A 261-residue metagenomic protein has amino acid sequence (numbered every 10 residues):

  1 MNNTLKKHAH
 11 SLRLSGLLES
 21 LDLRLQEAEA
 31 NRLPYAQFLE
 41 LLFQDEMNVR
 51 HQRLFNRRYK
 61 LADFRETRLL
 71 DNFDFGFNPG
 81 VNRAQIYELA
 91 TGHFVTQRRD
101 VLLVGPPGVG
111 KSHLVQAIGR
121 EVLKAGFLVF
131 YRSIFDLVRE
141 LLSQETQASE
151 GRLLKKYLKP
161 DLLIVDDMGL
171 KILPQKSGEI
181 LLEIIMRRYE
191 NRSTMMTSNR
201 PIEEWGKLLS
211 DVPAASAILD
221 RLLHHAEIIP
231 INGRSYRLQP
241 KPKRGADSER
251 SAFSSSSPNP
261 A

Functional and structural regions predicted by a protein language model:
T4, L12, G16, L33-P34 (+13 more regions): Charged, alpha-helix-enriched surfaces in structured cytosolic catalytic cores of large nucleotide-utilizing machines
K6-K7, S15-E66: Interdomain "pre-motor" coupling segment immediately N-terminal to P-loop NTPase/helicase cores
L21, D136-K159, M168-A261: Replace "adjacent to P-loop NTPase cores in ATP/GTP-dependent enzymes" with "adjacent to NTP-binding cores
R50-G105: Extended interfacial segments that mediate partner engagement and assembly in macromolecular machines
V81-K159: Conserved P-loop
L162: Walker B motif beta-strand of ABC-family P-loop ATPases
